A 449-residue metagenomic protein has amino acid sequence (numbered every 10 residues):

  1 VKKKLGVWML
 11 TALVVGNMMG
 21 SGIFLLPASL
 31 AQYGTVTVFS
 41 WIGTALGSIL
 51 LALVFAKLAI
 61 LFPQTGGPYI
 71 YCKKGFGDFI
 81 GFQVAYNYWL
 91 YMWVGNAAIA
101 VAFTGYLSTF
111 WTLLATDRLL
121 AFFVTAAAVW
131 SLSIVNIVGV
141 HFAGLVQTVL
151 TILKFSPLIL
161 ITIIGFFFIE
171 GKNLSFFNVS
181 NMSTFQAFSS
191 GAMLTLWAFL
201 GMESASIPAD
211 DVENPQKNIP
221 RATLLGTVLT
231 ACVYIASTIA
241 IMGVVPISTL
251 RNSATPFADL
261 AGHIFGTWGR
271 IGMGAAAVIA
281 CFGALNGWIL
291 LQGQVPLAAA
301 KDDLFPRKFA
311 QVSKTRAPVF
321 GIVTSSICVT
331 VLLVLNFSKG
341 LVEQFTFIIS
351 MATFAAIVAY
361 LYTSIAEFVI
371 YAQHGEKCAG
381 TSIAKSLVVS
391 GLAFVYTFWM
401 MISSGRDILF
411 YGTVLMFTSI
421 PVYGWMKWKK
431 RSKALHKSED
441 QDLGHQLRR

Functional and structural regions predicted by a protein language model:
V1, T37-V38, W111-A121, T148-A275 (+1 more regions): Helix-loop-helix junctions that connect adjacent transmembrane segments in multi-pass membrane transporters
V1-A28, Q32-Y33, S48-A56, Q64-T65 (+3 more regions): Membrane-interface "cap" regions at the ends of multi-pass membrane proteins
G22-P27, V135-H141, E170-G171, W268-G269 (+3 more regions): Transmembrane helix-loop junctions in multi-pass membrane proteins
A28-Q32, I49-V129, S133-I137, F142 (+3 more regions): Hydrophobic transmembrane alpha-helices that form the core helical bundles of multi-pass secondary transporters
I70-Y71, G77, S108-L114, L224-N286 (+1 more regions): TM-loop-TM module centered on a large, flexible mid-protein loop between adjacent transmembrane helices in multi-pass
K73, A100-F123, P157, V212-Q216 (+4 more regions): Helix-loop-helix connectors at the membrane interface of multi-pass transporters/channels
L120-G171, M182-S183, T223-T227, T353-Y362 (+3 more regions): Membrane-interface loop-to-helix entry segments
A356, A384-R449: A generic transmembrane alpha-helix motif of multi-pass inner-membrane proteins
